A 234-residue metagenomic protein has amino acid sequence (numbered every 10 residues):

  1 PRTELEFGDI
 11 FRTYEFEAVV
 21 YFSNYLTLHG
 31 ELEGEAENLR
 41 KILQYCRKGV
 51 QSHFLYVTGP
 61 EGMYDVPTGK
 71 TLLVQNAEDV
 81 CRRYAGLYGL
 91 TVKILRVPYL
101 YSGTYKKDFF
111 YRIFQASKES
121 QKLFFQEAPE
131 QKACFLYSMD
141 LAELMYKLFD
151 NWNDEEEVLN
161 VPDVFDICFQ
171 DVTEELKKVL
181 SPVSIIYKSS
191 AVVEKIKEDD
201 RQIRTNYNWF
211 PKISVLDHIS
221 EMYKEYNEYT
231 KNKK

Functional and structural regions predicted by a protein language model:
R2-N38, Y64: NAD(P)H-binding glycine-rich loop region in Rossmannoid oxidoreductase-like domains and their noncatalytic homologs
E15, V50-Q51, G89, Q121: Residue-level detector of structured alpha->beta connecting loops
A18-S23, E37-L73: Conserved Rossmann-fold NAD(P)-dependent oxidoreductase catalytic core, especially the SDR/UDP-sugar
Y21, H53-V57, K93-Y99, C134 (+1 more regions): Structural signature of the Rossmann-like NAD(P)-dependent dehydrogenase/reductase core
Y25, G59-V66, V97-G103, Q131-K132 (+1 more regions): Active-site pre-Tyr helix/loop in NAD(P)-dependent dehydrogenases
N38-C46, V80-C81, L144, L148: Hydrophobic positions on the long internal alpha-helix of Rossmann-like NAD(P)-dependent oxidoreductase domains
Q75, D79-A133, S138-A142, Y146 (+1 more regions): NAD(P)-dependent short-chain dehydrogenase/reductase
Q121, F125-K234: C-terminal substrate-binding subdomain of Rossmann-fold SDR/epimerase-dehydratase oxidoreductases
